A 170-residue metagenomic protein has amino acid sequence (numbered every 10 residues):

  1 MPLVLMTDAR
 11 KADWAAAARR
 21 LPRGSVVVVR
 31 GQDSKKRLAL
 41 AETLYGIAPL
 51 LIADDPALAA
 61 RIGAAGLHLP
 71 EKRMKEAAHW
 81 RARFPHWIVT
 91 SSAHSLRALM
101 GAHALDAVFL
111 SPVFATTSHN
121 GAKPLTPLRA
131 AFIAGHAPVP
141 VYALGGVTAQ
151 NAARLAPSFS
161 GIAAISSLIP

Functional and structural regions predicted by a protein language model:
M1-A77, R81-A107, A122, F132-V139 (+2 more regions): Conserved N-terminal beta1-alpha1 strand-loop-helix module at the mouth
D106-F114: Non-cysteine beta-strand/loop elements that form the S-adenosyl-L-methionine
A115, T148-A149: Nucleotide-sugar-dependent glycosyltransferase donor-binding/catalytic pocket residues
A115-A122: Short, glycine/charged-rich beta-strand-loop motifs at protein surfaces that mediate ligand recognition and catalysis
T116, P140-V141: Short, flexible coil/turn micro-motifs enriched in small/turn-prone residues
L125-R129: Short, glycine-/small-residue-rich phosphate/pyrophosphate-handling segment
A143-G146: Alpha-helical hinge/cap motifs
